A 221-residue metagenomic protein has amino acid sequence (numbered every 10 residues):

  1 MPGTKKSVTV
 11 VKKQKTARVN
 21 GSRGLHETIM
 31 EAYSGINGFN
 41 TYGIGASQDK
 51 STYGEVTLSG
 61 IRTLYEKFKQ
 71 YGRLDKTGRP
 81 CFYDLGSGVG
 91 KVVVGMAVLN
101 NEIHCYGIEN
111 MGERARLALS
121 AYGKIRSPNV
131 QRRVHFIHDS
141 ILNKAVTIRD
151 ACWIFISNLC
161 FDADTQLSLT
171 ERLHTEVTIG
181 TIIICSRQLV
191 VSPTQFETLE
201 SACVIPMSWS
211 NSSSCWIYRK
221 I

Functional and structural regions predicted by a protein language model:
V10-T77: S-adenosyl-L-methionine
G78-G88: Conserved class I S-adenosyl-L-methionine
G90-V94: Glycine-rich SAM-binding Motif I of class I
H104-E109: Conserved SAM-binding motif I beta-strand of class I
G112-E113: Helix N-cap at the beta1-alpha1 junction of Rossmann-like dinucleotide-binding domains, i.e., the first residues
R116-I148: S-adenosyl-L-methionine
A151-D164: A short SAM/SAH-binding and catalytic strip from SAM-dependent methyltransferases
F161-I221: C-terminal substrate-binding/active-site "lid" region of AdoMet-derived donor-dependent transferases
